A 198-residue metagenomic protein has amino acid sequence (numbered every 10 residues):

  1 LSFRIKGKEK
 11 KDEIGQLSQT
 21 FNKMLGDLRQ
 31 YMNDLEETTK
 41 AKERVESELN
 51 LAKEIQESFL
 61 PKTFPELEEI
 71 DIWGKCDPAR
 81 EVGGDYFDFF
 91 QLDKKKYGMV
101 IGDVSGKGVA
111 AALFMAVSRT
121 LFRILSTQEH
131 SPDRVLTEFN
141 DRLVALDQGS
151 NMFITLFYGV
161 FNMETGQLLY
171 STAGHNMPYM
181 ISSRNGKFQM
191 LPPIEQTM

Functional and structural regions predicted by a protein language model:
S2-M24, Y31-M32: HAMP signal relay modules and closely related sensory coiled-coil linkers that couple transmembrane inputs to cytosolic
D34-M198: … and, occasionally, acidic/histidine-rich disordered N-termini of signaling adaptors
